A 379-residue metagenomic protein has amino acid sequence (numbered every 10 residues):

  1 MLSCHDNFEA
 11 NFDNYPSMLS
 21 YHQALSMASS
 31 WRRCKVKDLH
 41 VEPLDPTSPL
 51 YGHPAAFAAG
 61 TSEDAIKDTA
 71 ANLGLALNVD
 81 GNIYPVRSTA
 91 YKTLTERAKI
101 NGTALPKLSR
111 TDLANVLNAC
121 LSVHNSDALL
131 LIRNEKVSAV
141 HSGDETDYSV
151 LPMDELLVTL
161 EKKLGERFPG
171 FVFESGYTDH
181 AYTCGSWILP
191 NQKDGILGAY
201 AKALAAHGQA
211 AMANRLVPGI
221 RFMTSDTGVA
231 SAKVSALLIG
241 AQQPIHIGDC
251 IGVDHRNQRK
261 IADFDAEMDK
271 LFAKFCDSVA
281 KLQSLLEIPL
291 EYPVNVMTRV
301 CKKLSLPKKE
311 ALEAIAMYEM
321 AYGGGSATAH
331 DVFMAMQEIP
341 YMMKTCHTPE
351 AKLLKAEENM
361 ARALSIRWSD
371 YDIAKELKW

Functional and structural regions predicted by a protein language model:
L2-T159, F168: Feature for intrinsically disordered/low-complexity regulatory segments and propeptides
Y148-W379: Intrinsic disorder/low-complexity polar-acidic segments
